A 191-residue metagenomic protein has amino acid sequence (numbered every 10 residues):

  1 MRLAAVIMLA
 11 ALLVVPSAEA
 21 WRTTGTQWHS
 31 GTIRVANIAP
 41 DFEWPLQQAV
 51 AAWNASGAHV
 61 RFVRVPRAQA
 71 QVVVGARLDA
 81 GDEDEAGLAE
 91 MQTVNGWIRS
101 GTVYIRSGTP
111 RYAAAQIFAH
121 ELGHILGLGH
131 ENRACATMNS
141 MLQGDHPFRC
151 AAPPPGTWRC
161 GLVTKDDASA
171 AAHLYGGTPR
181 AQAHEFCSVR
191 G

Functional and structural regions predicted by a protein language model:
A4-V15: Bacterial N-terminal signal peptides
S17-G191: Zinc-dependent metalloendopeptidases
